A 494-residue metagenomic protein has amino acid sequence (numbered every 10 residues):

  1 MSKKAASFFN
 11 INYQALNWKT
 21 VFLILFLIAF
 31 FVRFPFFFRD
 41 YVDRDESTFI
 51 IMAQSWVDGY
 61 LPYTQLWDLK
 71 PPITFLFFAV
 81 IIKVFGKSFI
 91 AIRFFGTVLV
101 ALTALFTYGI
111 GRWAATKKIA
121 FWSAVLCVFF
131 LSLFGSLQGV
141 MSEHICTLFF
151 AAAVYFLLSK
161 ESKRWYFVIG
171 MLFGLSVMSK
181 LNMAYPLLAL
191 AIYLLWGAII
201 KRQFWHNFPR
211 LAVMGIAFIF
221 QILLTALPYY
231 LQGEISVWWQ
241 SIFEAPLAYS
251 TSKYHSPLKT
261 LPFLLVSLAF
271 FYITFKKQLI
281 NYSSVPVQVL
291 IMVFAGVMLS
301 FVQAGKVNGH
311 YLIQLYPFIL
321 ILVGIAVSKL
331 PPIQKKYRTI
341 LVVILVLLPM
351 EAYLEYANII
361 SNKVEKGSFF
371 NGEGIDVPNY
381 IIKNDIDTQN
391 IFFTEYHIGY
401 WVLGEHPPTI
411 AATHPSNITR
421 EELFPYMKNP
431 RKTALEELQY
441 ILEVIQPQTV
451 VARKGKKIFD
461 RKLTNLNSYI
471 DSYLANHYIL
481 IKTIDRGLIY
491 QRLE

Functional and structural regions predicted by a protein language model:
T20, T107-F129, T147-L148, E161-F167: Transmembrane-helix signature of polytopic, membrane-embedded enzymes that assemble or transfer cell-envelope glycans
L23, L27-F30, F94-A114, A152: Transmembrane-helix motifs of polytopic, lipid-linked glycan transferases
L105, T260-S284, I291-M298: Hydrophobic, aromatic-rich transmembrane alpha-helices and their immediate juxtamembrane boundary segments
G135-I145, N308: Short acidic/glycine- and proline-prone juxtamembrane loop motifs at membrane-interface regions of multi-pass membrane
I145-V168, L172-F173, L194, I319-L322: Specific aromatic-rich, kink-prone transmembrane helix
W165-L181, L187-I192, F220, F294-Q303: Membrane-interface alpha helices of multi-pass inner-membrane proteins
Y185-P186, G305-R338: Hydrophobic/aromatic-rich transmembrane helices and adjacent perimembrane loops
G367-K428, L438-R461: Short periplasmic/luminal acceptor-recognition loop of GT-C membrane glycosyltransferases, typified by
